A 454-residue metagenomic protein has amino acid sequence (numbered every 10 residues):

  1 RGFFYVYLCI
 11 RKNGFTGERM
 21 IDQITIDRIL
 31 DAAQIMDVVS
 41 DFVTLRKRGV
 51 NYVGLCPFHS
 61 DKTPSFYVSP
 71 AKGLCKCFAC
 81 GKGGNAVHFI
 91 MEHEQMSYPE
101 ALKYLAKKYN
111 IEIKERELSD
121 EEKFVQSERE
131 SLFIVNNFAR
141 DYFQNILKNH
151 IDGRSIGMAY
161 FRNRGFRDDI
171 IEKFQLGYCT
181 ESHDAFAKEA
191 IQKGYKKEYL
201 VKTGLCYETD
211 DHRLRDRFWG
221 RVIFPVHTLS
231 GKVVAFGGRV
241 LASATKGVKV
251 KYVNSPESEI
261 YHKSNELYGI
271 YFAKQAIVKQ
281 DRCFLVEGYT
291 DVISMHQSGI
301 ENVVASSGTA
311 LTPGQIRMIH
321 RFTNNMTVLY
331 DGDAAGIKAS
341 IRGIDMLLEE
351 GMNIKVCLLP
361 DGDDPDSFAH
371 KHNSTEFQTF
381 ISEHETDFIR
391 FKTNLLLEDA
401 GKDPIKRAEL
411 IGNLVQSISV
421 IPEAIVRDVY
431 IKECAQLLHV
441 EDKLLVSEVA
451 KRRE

Functional and structural regions predicted by a protein language model:
R1-E121, Q436: N-terminal structured subdomain of primase-like DNA metabolism proteins
R1-E18, Q23, T228-L229, K274-R282 (+2 more regions): A charged alpha-helical hairpin associated with nucleic-acid processing machineries
Y7-I21, A33, R48, F124-A139 (+3 more regions): Phosphate-handling DNA/RNA-contact segment within nucleic-acid enzymes
I29-A32, E121-L132, H150-S155, L176-H183 (+4 more regions): Conserved phosphate/pyrophosphate-binding and hydrolysis machinery centered on Walker-type P-loop NTPases, extending
C56, C77, I90, F161 (+8 more regions): Terminal peptide-recognition signature
G73-L74, K107-I111, S119, M158-N163 (+1 more regions): Short, conserved phosphate-binding/catalytic loop or strand-edge motifs used in phosphoryl-/nucleotidyl-transfer
K108-A139, N394, E398-D403: Short His/Asp/Glu-rich catalytic/ion-coordination signatures at enzyme active sites or charged loops
K123, S127-E172: Non-catalytic interaction/clamp surfaces of large macromolecular machines
